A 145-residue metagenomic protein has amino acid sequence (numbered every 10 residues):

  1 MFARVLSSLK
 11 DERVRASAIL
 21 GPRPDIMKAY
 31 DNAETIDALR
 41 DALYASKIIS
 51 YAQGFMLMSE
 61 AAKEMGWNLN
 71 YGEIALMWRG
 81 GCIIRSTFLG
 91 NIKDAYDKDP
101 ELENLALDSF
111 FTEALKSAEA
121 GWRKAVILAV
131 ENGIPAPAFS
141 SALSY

Functional and structural regions predicted by a protein language model:
M1-Y145: NAD(P)-dependent dehydrogenase/reductase Rossmann-like domain
